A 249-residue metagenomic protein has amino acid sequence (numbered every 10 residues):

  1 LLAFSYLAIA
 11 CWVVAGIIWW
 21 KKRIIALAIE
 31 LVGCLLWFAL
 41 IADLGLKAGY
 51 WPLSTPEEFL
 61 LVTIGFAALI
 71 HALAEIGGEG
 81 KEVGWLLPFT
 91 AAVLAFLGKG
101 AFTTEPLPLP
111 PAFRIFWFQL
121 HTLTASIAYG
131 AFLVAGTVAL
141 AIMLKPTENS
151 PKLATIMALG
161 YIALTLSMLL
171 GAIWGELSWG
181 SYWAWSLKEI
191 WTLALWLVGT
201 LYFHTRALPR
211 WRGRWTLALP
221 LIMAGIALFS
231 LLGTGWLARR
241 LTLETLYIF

Functional and structural regions predicted by a protein language model:
L1-F249: Polytopic transmembrane helical bundles with strong interfacial aromatic enrichment
